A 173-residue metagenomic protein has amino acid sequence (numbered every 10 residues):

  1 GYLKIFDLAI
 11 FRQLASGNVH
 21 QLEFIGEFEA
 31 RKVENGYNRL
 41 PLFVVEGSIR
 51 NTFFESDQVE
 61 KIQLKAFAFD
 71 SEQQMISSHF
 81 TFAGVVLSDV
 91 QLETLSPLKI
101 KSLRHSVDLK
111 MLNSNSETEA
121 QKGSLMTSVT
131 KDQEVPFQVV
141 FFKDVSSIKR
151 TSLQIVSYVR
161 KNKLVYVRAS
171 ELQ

Functional and structural regions predicted by a protein language model:
G1-L42, F54, S71, L112-P136 (+1 more regions): Membrane engagement elements in two modes
S48-S56: Asparagine-centered strand-capping/turn motif at beta-strand->loop junctions
E55-A120: The feature marks short-to-medium sequence segments in extracytoplasmic or secretory-pathway proteins
